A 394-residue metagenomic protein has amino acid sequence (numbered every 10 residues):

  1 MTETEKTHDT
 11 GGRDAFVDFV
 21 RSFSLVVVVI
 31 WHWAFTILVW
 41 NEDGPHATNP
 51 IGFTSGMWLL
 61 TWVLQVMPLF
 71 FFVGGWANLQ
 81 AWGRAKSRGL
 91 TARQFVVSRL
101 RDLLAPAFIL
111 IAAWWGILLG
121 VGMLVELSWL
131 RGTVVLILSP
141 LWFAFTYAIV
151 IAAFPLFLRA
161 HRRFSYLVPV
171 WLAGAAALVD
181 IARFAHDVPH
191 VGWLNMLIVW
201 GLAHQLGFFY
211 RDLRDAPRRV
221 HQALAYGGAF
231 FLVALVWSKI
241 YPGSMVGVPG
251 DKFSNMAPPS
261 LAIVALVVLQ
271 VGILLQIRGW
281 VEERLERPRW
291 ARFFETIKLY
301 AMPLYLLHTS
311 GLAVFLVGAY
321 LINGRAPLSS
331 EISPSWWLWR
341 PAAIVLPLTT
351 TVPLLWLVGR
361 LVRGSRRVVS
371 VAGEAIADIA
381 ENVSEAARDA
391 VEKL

Functional and structural regions predicted by a protein language model:
T2-L394: Alpha-helical transmembrane segments and their immediate juxtamembrane cytosolic regions
